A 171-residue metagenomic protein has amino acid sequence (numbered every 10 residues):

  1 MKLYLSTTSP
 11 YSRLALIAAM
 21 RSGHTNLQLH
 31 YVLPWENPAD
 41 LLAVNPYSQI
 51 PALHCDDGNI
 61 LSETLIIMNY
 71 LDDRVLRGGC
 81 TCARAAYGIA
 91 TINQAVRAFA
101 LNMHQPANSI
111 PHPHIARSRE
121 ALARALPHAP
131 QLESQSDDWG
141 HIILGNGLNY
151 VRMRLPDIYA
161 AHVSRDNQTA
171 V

Functional and structural regions predicted by a protein language model:
M1-I110: GST-like domain detector, emphasizing the conserved glutathione-binding G-site in the N-terminal thioredoxin-like
A90-A170: GST-like fold's C-terminal all-alpha helical module
